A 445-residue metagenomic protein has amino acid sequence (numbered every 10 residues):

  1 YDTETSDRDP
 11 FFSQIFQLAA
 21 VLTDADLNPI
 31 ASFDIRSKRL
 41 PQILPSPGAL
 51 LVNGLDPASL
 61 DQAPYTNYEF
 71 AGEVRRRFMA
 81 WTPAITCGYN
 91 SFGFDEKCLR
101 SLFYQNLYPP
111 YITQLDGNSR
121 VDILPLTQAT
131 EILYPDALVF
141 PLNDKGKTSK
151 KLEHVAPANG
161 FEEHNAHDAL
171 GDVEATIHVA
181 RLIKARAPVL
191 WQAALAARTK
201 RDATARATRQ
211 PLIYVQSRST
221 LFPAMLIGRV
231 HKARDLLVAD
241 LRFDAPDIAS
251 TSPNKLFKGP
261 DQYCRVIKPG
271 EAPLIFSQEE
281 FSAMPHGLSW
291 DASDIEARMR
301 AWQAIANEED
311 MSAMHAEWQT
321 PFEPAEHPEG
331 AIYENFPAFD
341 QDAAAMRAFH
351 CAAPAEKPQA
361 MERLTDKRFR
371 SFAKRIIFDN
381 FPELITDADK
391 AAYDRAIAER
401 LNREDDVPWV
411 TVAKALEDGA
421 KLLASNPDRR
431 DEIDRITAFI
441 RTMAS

Functional and structural regions predicted by a protein language model:
Y1-T66, R76, H231-G259: Conserved RNase H-like, two-metal-ion catalytic cores of nucleic-acid enzymes
F12-L18, L22-L55, F78-L190, A194 (+5 more regions): Metal-dependent phosphoesterase core characteristic of DEDDh/y 3'-5' exonuclease domains
P64-Y65, E73, M443-S445: Conserved, well-structured beta-alpha core segment at the onset of a catalytic domain
N67-W81: Short, basic/hydrophobic alpha-helical segments
A196-R265: Acidic catalytic cores of enzymes that act on phosphate-bearing nucleotides/polynucleotides
T251-I332, F339: Helicase-primase coupling helices
M299-T411: Substrate-recognition/cap regions that form aromatic- and gly/pro-loop-enriched pockets for small-molecule ligands
D389-S445: C-terminal non-catalytic accessory extensions
